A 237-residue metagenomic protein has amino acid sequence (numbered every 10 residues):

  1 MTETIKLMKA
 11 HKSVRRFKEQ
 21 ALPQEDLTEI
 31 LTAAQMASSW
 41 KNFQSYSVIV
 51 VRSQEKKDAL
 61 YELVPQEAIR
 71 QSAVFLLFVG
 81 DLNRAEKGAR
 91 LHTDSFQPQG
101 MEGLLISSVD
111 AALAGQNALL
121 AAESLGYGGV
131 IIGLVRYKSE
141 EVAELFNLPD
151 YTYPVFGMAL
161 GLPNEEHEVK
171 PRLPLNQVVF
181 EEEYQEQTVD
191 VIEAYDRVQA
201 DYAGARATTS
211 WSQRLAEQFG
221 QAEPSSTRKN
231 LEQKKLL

Functional and structural regions predicted by a protein language model:
M1-L237: Acidic, surface-exposed loops and disordered segments
